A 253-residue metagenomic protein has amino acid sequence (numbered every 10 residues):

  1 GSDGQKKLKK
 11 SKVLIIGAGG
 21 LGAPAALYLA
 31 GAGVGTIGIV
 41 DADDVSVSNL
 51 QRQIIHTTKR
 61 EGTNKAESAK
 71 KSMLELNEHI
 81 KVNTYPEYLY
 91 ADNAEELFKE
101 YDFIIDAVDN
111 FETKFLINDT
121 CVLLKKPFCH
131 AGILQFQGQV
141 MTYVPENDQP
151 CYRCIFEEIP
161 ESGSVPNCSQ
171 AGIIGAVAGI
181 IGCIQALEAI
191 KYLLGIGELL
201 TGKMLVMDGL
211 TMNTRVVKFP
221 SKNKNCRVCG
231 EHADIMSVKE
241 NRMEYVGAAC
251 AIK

Functional and structural regions predicted by a protein language model:
G1-K253: Adenine nucleotide-associated cytosolic modules
